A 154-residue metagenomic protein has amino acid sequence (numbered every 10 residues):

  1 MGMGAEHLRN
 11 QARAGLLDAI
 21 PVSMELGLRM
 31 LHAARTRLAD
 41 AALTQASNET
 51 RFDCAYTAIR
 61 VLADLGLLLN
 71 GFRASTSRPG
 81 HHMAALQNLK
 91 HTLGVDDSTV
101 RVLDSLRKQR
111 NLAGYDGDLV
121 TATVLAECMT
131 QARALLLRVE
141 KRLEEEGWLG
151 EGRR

Functional and structural regions predicted by a protein language model:
M1-R154: Terminal alpha-helical segments
